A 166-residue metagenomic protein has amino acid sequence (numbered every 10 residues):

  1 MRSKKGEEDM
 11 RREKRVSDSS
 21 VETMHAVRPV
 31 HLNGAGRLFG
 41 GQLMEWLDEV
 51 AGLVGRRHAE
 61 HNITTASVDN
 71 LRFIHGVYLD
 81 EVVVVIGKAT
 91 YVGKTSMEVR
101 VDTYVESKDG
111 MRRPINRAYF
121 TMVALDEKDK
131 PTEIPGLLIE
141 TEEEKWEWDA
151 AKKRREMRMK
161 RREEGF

Functional and structural regions predicted by a protein language model:
R2-K5, R11-R12, S17-T23, Y78-L79 (+1 more regions): HotDog/MaoC-like acyl-thioester-processing domains
V16-D18, L38, G52-I86, T90-M97 (+1 more regions): Hydrophobic beta-strand-centered segment that forms part of the acyl-chain substrate-binding groove
H25-H31: A short small-residue
L32-M44: A conserved, well-ordered hydrophobic junction motif at loop->secondary-structure transitions
